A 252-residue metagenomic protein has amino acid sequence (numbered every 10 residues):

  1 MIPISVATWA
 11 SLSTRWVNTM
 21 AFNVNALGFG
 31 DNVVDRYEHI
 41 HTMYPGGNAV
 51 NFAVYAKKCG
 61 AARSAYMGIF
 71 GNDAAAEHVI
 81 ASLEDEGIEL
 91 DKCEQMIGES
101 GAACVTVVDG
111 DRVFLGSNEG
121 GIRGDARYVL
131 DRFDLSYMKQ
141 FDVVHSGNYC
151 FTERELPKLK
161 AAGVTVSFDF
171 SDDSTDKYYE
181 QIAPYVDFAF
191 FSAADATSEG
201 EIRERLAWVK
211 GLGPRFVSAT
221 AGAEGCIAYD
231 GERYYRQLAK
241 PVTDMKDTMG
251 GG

Functional and structural regions predicted by a protein language model:
I4-D85, L238, M245: Glycine-rich phosphate/adenosyl-contacting loop at the front of the ribokinase-like
T19-V24, R203-G252: Conserved phosphate-binding/catalytic region of the ribokinase-like
N25, A62-A65, E89, V164-T165 (+1 more regions): Residues at the starts of beta-strands that form the adenosine-phosphate
F29-D31, G68, S146-G147, F168 (+2 more regions): Active-site flanking residues adjacent to catalytic metal/cofactor-binding acidic residues
V34-H39, M43, G60-D142: Conserved N-terminal subdomain of the carbohydrate kinase-like
G47-V50, E119-G121, F170-T175, A193-T197 (+1 more regions): Short, acidic/turn-prone active-site loops that include or flank metal/cofactor- and phosphate-binding residues
A61, A162-T165, L212-R215: A short helix->loop->beta-strand "cap" motif at the edges of active sites that frequently abuts
V143-W208, G225: Conserved beta-alpha-beta core of the PfkB/ribokinase-like small-molecule kinase fold
